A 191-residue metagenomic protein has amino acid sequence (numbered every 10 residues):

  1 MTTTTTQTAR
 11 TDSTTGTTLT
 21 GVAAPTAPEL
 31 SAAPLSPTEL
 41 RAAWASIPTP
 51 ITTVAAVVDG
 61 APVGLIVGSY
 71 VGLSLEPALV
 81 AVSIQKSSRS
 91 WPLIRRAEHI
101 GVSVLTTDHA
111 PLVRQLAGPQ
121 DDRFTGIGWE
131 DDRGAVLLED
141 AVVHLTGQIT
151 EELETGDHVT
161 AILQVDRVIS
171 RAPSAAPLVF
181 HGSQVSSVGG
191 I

Functional and structural regions predicted by a protein language model:
T2-I191: Basic, polyanion-binding surface patches
